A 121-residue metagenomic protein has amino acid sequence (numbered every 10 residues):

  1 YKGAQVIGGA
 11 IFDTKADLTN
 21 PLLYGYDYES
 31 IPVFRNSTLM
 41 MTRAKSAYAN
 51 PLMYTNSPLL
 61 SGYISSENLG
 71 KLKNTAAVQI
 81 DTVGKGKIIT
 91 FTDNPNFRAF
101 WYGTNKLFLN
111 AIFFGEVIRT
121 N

Functional and structural regions predicted by a protein language model:
Y1-Y24: A glycine-rich, often tryptophan-bearing local segment used as a flexible ligand/cofactor-contacting loop or short
I7-G9, T42-N50: Short low-complexity stretches enriched in small and charged residues
I11, P51, I88-T90: Conserved beta-strand scaffold positions in the cores of enzyme catalytic domains, especially in NTP/NDP-utilizing
T19-P21, G25-P32, R43-A47, N56-N121: Extracellular ligand-binding/catalytic regions of CAZymes and related secreted enzymes and adhesion modules
N36-T38: Intrinsically disordered, low-complexity serine/proline/glycine/threonine-rich regulatory regions
